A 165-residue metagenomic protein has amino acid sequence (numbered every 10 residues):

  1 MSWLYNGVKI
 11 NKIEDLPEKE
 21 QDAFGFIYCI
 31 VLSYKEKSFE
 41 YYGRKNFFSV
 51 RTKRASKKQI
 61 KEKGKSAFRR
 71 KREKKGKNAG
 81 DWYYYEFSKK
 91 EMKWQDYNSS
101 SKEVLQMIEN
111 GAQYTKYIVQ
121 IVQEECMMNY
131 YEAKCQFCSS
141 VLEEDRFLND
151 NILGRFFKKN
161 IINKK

Functional and structural regions predicted by a protein language model:
M1-K165: Structure-specific nucleic-acid interaction/processing domains
